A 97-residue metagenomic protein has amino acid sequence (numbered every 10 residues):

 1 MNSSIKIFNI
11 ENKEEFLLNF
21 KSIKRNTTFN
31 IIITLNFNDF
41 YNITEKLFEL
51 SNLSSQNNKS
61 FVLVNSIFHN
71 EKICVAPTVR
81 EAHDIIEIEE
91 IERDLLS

Functional and structural regions predicted by a protein language model:
S3-N30, L35-S97: Amphipathic, Lys/Arg-enriched alpha-helical "gate/interface" segment within cytosolic domains that mediates
